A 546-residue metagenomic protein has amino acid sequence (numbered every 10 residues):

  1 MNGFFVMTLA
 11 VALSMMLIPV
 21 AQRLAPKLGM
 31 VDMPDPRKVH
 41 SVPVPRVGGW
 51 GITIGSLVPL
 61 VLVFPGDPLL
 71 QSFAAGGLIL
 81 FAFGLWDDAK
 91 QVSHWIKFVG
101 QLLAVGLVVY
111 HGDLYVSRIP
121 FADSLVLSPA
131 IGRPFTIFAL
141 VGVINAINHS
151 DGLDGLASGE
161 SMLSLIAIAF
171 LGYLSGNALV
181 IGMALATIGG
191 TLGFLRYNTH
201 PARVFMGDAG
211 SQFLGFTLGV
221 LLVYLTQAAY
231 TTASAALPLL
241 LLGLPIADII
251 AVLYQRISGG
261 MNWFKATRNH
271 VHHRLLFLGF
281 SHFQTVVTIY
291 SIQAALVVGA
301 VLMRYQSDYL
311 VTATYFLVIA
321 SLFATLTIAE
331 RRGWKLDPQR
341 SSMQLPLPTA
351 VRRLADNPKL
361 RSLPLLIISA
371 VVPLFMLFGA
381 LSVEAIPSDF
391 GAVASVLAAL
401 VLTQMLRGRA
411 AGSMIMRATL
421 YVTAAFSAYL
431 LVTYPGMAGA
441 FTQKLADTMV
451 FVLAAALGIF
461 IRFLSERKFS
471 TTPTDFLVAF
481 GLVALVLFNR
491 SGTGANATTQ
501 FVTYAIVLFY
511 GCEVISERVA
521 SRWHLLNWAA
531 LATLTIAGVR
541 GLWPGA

Functional and structural regions predicted by a protein language model:
M1-I249, P364-L381, A394-G408, M414-G436 (+3 more regions): "…together with the soluble PPM/PP2C metallo-phosphatase catalytic core" -> "…together with the soluble PPM/PP2C
V20-L24, A324-R340, E517-W523, W543-G545: Membrane-interface capping segments at transmembrane-helix boundaries
V20-V44, A251-F283, W334-A355: Cytosolic, membrane-interface loops and tails of multi-pass inner-membrane proteins
L60, V297-Q306, F378-D389, R540-G541: Juxtamembrane "helix exit" motif at the C-terminal ends of alpha-helical transmembrane segments in multi-pass membrane
G66, V301-T314, T493-A497, A546: Extracellular/periplasmic helix-loop-helix junctions in multi-pass membrane proteins
H273, F277-P338: C-terminal membrane module of polytopic membrane proteins
F277-I289, R352-L374: Loop-to-transmembrane boundary segments
L317-I368: Charged, amphipathic alpha-helical linkers/stalks
